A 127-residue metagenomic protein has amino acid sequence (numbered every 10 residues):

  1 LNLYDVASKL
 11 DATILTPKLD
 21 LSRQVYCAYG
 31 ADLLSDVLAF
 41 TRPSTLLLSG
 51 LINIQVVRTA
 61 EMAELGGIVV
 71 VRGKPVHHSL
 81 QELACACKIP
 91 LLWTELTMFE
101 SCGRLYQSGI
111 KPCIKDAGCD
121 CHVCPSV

Functional and structural regions predicted by a protein language model:
L1-Y4, T97: Short, structural beta-strand-to-alpha-helix junction motif
D11-K18: Short secondary-structure junctions
S22-R23, C27, A31-L46, G50-V123: Feature captures the catalytic cores and cofactor-binding loops of soluble hydro-lyases/lyases that act on carboxylate
P125-V127: Feature 3881 marks metal-assisted phosphotransfer/nuclease machinery and their flanking interaction elements
